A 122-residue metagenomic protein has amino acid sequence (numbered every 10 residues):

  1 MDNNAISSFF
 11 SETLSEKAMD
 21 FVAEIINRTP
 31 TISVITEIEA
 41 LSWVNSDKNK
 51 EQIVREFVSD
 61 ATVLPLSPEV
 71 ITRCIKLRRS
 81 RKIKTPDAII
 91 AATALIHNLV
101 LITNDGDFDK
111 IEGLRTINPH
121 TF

Functional and structural regions predicted by a protein language model:
M1-I32, S42-R55, F122: Short, well-structured N-terminal submotif of metal-dependent ribonuclease cores
N3, V34, P68, D87-A88: Conserved glycosyltransferase catalytic-site signature
I6-S7, E37-A40, I71, F108: A generic structural signal for short hydrophobic patches within well-formed alpha-helices
I26-I32, S59-D60, L64, V100: Short loop->beta-strand "edge-of-pocket" segments that line small-molecule binding or catalytic clefts across diverse
I38-E39, S59-S80: Acidic catalytic patch
T85-V100: Acidic, metal-associated active-site segment
I96-F122: Acidic, PIN/NYN-like endoribonuclease modules and their adjacent C-terminal/linker elements
